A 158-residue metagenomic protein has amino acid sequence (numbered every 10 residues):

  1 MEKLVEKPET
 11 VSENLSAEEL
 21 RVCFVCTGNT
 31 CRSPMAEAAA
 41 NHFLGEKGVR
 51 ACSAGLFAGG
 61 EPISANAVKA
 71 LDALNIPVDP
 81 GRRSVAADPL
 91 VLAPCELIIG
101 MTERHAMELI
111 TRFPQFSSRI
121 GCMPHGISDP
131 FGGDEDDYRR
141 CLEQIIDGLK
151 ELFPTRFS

Functional and structural regions predicted by a protein language model:
M1-P94, P154-S158: Conserved active-site segments centered on acidic
E2-S16, L97, E103-S158: Phosphate-binding/catalytic loops
S33, M101-T102: Replace "coordinates the UDP/GDP/TDP-sugar" with "coordinates nucleotide-activated sugar donors
